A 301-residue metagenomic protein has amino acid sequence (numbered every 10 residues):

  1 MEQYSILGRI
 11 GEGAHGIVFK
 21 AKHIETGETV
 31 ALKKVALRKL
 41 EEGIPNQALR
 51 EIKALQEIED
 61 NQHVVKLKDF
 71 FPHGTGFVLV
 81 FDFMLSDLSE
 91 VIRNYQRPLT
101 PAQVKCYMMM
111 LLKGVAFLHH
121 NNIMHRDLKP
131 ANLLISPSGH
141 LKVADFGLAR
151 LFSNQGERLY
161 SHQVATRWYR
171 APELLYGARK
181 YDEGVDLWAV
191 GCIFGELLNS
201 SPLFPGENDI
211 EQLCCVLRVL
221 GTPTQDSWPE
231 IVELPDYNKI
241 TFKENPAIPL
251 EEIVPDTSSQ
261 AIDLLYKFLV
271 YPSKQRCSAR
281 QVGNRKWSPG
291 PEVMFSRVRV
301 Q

Functional and structural regions predicted by a protein language model:
I17: Conserved N-lobe ATP-binding subsite of Hanks-type protein kinase domains, especially the beta3 VAIK lysine
T29, K34-D60: Conserved N-lobe beta3->alphaC-helix segment of eukaryotic protein kinase catalytic domains
K66-T75, L85: Short beta-strand micro-motifs within the conserved protein kinase catalytic domain, predominantly in the N-lobe
Y107-M108: Activation segment signature within eukaryotic-like protein kinase domains
H119-S136: Catalytic-loop of the protein kinase fold
Y160-L174: Conserved activation segment of eukaryotic-like protein kinases, specifically the C-terminal portion of the activation
T222-K267: C-terminal lobe substrate-recognition/regulatory segment of protein kinase catalytic domains
